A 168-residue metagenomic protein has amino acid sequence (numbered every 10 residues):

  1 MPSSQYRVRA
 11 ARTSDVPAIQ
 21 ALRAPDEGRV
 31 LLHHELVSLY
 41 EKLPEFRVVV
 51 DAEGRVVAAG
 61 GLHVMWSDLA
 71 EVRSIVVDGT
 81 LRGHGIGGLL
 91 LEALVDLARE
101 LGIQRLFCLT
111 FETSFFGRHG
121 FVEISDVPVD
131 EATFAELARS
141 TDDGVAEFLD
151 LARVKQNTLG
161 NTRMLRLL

Functional and structural regions predicted by a protein language model:
M1-H33, V50, R55, L159-L168: Short amphipathic alpha-helix that is part of the acyltransferase structural core
P2, R99-L101, R105-L168: Terminal substrate-recognition subdomain of acyl/acetyltransferases
A21, D96, S114: Surface-exposed charge patches
V30-A52, A58-V77: A conserved beta-strand-loop-helix scaffold within acyl/acetyltransferase catalytic domains
H33-L36, L91-V95, D150-L151: A generic local structural motif
V77, G83-D96, C108: Conserved acetyl-CoA-binding loop-helix of GNAT-fold acetyltransferases
